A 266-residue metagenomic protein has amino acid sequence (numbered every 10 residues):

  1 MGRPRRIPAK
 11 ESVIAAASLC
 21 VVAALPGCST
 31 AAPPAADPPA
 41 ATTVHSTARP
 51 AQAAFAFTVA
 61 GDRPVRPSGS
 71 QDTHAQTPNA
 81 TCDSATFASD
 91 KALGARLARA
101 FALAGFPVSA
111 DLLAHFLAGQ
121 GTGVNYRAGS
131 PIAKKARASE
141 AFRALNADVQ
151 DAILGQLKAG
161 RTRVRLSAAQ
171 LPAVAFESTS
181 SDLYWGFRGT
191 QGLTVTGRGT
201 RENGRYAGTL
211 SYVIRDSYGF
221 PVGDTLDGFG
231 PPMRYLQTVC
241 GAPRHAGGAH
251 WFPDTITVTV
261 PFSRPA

Functional and structural regions predicted by a protein language model:
M1-L19, P33: N-terminal export and membrane-targeting signals
A23-T43: C-terminal region of N-terminal signal peptides and the immediate post-cleavage residues of exported proteins
G27-S29, T81-D83, V239-G241: Sequence contexts marking disulfide-bonded cysteines in secreted/extracellular proteins
V44-F187: Membrane-inserting hydrophobic helices used for pore formation or membrane fusion
L154-G208, V213-L226: Short helix-loop boundary/capping segments
E202, D216-A266: Active-site or metal-binding loop neighborhoods of secreted/extracellular toxin and effector enzymes
